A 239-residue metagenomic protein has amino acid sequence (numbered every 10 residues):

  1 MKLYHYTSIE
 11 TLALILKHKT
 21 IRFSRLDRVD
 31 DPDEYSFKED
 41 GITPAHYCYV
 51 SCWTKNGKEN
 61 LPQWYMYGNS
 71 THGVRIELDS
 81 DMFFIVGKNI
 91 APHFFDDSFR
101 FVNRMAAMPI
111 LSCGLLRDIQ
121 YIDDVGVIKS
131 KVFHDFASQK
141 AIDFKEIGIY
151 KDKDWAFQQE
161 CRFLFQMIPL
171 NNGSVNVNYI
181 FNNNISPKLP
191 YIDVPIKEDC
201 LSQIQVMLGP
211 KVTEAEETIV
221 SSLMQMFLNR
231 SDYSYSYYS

Functional and structural regions predicted by a protein language model:
M1-S239: Catalytic-core loop-and-flanking beta/alpha module that positions acidic residues for ribose/phosphate chemistry
